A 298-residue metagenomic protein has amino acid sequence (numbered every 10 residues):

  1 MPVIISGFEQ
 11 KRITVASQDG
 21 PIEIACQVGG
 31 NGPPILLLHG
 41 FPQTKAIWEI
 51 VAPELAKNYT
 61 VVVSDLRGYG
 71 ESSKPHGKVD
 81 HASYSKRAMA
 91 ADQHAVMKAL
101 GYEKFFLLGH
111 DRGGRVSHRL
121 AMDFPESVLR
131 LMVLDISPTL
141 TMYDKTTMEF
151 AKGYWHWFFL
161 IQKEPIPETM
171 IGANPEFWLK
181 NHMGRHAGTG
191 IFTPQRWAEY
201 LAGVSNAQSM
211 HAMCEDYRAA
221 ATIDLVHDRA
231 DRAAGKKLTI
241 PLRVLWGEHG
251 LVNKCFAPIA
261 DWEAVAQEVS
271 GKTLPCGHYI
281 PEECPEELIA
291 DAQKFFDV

Functional and structural regions predicted by a protein language model:
P2-S17, I24, N31-P34, I47 (+6 more regions): Flexible "cap/lid" subdomain of the alpha/beta-hydrolase fold that forms the substrate-access gate
G32, G40-Q43: Active-site glycine-rich loops that stabilize anionic/oxyanionic intermediates across multiple enzyme folds
L37-G40, V63: Structural cue for short, hydrophobic secondary-structure segments
P42, K57, P125-E126, Q267 (+1 more regions): Proline-centered flexible-loop/turn and helix-kink motifs
T44-K45, G277: A short, glycine- and basic residue-enriched loop/turn that sits immediately adjacent to a domain's principal
A46-V62: Short amphipathic alpha-helix adjacent to the substrate-entry channel of hydrolases
G277-I289: Catalytic histidine-centered segment of alpha/beta-hydrolase-like enzymes
